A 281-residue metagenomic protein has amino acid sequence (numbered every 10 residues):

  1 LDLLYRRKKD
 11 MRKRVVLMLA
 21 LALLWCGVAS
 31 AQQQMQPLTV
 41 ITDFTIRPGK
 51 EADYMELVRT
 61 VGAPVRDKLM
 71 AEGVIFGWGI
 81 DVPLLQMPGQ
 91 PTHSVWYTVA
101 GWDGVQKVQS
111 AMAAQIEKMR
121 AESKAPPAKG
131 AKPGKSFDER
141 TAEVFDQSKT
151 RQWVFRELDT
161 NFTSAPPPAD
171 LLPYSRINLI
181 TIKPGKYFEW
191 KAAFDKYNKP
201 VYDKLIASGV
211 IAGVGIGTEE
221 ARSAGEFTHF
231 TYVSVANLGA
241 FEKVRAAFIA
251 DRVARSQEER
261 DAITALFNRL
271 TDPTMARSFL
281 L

Functional and structural regions predicted by a protein language model:
L1-D10: Short, Lys/Arg-enriched N-terminal segments with co-localized hydrophobic residues within the first ~10-30 amino acids
D2, A29-A31: Intrinsic low-complexity/disordered segments
R12-M18: Sec-dependent signal peptide recognition, specifically the positively charged N-region followed immediately by
M18-C26: Bacterial N-terminal signal peptides
A31-L281: Short S/T/G/P-rich N-terminal loop/turn motif that feeds into the first structured element of a domain
